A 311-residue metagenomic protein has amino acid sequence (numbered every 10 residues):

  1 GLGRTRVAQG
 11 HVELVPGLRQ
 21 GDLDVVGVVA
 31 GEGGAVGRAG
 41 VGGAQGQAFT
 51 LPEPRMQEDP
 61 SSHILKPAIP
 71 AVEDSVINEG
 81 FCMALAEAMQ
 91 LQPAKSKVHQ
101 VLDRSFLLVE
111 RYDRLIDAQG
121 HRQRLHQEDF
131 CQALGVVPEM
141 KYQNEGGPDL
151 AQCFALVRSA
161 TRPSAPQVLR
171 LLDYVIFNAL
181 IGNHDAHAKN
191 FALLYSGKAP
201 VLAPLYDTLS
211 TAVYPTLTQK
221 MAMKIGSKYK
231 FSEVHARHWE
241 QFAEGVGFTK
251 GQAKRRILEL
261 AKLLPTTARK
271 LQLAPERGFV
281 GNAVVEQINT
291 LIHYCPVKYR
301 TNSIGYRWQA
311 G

Functional and structural regions predicted by a protein language model:
G1-R6, G17-G21, G27-A188, A192-G311: Anionic ligand-binding catalytic core segments
V7-H11: Low-complexity, glycine/proline/serine-enriched flexible coil segments that act as short hinges or interruptions within
